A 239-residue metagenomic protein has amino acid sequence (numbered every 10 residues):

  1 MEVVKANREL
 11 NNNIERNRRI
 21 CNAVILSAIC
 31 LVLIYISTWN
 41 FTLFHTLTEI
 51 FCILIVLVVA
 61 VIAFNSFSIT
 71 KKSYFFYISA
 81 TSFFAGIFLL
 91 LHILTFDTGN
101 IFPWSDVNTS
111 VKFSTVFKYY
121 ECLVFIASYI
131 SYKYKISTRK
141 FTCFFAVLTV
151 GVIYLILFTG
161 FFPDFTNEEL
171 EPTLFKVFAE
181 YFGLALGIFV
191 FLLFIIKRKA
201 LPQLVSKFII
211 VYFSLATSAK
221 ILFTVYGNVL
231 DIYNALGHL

Functional and structural regions predicted by a protein language model:
M1-I14: Short, Lys/Arg-rich, polar N-terminal cytosolic tail immediately upstream of the first transmembrane signal-anchor
E2-V3, V32-I36, T42, T46 (+2 more regions): Interfacial "cap-and-anchor" motif at the non-cytosolic start of specific transmembrane alpha-helices
N11-N12, V111, F213: Helix-centric, low-specificity signal for extended rod-like, repetitive segments
R16-R19, A23-L26, T42-Y134, K207 (+1 more regions): Individual alpha-helical transmembrane segments in multi-pass integral membrane proteins
R18-L33, F83-F84, A146-G151, S214: Alpha-helical transmembrane segments
Y77-S79, R139-A146, F208-I209: Interfacial segments of alpha-helical transmembrane regions
A85-L94, V150-I156, S214-F223: Hydrophobic alpha-helical transmembrane segments and adjacent interfacial helices in integral membrane proteins
F96-E180: Membrane-proximal helix-loop-helix units in multi-pass membrane proteins
